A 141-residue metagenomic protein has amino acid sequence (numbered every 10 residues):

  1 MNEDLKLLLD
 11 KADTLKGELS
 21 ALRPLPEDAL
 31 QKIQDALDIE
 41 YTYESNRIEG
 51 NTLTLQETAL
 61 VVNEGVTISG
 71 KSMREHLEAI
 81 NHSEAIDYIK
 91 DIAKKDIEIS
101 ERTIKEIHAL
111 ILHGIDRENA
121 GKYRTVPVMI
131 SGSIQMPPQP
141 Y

Functional and structural regions predicted by a protein language model:
M1-Y141: FIC/Doc superfamily catalytic core
